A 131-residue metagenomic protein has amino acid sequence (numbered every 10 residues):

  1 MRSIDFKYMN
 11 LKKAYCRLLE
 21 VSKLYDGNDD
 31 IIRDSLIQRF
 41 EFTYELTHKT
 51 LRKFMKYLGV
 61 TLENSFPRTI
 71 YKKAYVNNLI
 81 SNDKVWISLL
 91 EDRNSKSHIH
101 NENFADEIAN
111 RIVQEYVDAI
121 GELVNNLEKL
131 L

Functional and structural regions predicted by a protein language model:
M1-L131: Solvent-exposed interaction patches of small proteins and small membrane subunits
